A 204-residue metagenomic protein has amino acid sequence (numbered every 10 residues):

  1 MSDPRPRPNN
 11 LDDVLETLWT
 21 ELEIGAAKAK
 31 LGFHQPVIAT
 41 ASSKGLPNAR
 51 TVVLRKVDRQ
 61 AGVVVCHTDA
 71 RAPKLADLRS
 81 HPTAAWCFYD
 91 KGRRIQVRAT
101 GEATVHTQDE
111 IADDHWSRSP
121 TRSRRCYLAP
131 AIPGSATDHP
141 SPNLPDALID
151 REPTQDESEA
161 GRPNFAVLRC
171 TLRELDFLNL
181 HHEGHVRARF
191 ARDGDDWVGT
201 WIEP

Functional and structural regions predicted by a protein language model:
M1-P204: Binding-site signature for planar aromatic cofactors or substrates
